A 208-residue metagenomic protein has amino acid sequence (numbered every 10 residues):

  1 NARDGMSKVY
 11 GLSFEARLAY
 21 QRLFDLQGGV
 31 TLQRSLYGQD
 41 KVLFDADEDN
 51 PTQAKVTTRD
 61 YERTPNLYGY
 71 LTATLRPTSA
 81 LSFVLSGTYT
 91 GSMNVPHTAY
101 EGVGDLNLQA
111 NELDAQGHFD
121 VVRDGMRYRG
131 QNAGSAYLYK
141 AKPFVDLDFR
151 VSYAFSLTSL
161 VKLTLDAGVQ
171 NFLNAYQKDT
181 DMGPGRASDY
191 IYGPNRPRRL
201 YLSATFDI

Functional and structural regions predicted by a protein language model:
N1, Y37-T58, P96-S135, D179-Y190: Solvent-exposed loop segments that connect transmembrane elements
A2-A99: Gram-negative outer-membrane beta-barrel transporters
M6-Y10, R63-L67, P143-L147, V161 (+1 more regions): Residues that define the transmembrane beta-barrel architecture of outer-membrane proteins
F14, G28, A73, L85 (+4 more regions): Hydrophobic, well-ordered secondary-structure elements that form the walls of internal hydrophobic environments
R17-L23, T74-A80, S152-T158, F172 (+1 more regions): Structural signature of outer-membrane beta-barrel channels/translocons
Y89-N107, M126-R127, Y153-I208: C-terminal beta-signal and adjacent terminal beta-strands/loops of Gram-negative outer-membrane beta-barrel proteins
M126-A136, V145-A154: Short, local alpha-helical segments
